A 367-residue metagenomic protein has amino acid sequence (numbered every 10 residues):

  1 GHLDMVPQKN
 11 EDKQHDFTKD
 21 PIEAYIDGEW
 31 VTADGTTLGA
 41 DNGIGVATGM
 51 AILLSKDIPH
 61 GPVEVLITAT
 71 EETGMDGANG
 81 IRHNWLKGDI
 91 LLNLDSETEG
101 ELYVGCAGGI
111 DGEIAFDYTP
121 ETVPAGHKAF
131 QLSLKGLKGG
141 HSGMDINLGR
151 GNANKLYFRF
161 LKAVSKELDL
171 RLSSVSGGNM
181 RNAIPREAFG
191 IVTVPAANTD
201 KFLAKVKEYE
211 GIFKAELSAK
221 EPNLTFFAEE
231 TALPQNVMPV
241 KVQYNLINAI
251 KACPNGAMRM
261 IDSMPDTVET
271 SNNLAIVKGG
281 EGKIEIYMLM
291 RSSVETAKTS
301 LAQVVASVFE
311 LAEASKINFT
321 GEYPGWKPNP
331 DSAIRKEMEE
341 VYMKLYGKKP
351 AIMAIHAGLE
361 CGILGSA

Functional and structural regions predicted by a protein language model:
G1-D89, D111, G126, V240-Q243 (+3 more regions): Active-site metal-coordination/substrate-binding segment of hydrolases, especially metallo-dependent peptidases
P62-A153, L161, S165: Fold-level recognition of mixed alpha/beta catalytic cores in primary-metabolism enzymes, strongest
G105, T122-H127, I146-S176, A196-S271 (+1 more regions): Acidic-enriched catalytic cores of C-N bond-cleaving enzymes acting on peptides and small amides
L134-G136, V192-A196, M288-S292: Short beta-strand-to-loop capping motifs
G140-G143, S176-P185: A structural signal for small-residue-enriched, beta-sheet-centric alpha/beta enzyme cores and oligomeric scaffold folds
A183-A188, G282-I284, A367: A short, glycine/Asx- and small/polar-enriched loop/turn that sits immediately N-terminal to a beta-strand
F227-N273, K278-E281, E295-S300, K316-A367: An extended, acidic, His-containing surface patch that forms the Zn2+-binding/catalytic region of metallohydrolases
Y287-A314: C-terminal, non-catalytic macromolecule-binding modules
